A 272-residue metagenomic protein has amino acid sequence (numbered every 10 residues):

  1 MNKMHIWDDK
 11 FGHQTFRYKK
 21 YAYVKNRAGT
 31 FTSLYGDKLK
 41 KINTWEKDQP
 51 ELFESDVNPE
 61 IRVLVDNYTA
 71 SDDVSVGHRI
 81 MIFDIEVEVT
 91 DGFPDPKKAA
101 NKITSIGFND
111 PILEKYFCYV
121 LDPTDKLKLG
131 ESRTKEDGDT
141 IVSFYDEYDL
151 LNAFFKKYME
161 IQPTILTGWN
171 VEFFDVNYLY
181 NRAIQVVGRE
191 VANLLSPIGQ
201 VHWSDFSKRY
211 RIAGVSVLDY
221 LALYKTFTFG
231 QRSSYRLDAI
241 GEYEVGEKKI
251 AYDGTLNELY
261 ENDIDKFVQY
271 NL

Functional and structural regions predicted by a protein language model:
M1-L272: The two-metal-ion catalytic cores of nucleic-acid processing enzymes
